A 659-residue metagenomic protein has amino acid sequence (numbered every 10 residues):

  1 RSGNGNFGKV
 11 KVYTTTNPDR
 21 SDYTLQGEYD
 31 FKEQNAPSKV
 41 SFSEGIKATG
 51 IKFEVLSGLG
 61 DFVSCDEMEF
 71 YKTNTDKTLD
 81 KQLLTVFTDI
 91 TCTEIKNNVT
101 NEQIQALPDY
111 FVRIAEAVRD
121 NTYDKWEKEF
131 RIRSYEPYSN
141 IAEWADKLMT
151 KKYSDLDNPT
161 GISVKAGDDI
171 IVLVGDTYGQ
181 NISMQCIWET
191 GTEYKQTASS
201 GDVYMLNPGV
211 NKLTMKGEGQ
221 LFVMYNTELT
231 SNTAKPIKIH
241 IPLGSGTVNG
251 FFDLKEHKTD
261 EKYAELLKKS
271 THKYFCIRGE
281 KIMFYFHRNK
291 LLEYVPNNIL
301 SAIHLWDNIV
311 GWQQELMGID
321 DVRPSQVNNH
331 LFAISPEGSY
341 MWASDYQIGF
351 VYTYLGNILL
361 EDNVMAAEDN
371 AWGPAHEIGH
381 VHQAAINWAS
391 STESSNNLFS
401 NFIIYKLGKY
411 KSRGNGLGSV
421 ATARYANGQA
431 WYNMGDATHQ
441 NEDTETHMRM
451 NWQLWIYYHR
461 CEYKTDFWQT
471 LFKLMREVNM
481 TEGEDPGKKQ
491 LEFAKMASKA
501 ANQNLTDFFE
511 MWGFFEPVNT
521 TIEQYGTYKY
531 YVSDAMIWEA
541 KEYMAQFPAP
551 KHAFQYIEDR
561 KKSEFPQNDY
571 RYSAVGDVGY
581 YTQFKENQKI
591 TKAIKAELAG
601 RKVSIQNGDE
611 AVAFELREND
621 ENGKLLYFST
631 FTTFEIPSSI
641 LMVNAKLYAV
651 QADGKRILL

Functional and structural regions predicted by a protein language model:
R1-D22, A36-L83: Aromatic, loop-rich ligand-recognition surfaces of beta-strand-rich domains
S2-D30, S183-D202: Non-cytosolic beta-sandwich-type ligand-binding/adhesion modules
S2-N4, F31, E44, V55-L59 (+3 more regions): Non-cytosolic beta-sheet module surface loops
G27-G50, V55-G60, A198-E218: Beta-sandwich interaction modules
G60-T85, T227-Y274: Exposed low-complexity, polar/acidic, P/S/T/G-rich flexible segments that act as propeptides, protease-susceptible
T78-D124, P486-Y627, A645-Y648: Beta/coil-rich, acidic/histidine-enriched accessory regions frequently appended to metallopeptidases
L84-F251, K602-L659: Beta-strand-enriched, solvent-exposed domains that form extended recognition/catalytic surfaces
Y263-H459, T465-L474, F493: Catalytic cores of extracellular degradative/oxidative enzymes
